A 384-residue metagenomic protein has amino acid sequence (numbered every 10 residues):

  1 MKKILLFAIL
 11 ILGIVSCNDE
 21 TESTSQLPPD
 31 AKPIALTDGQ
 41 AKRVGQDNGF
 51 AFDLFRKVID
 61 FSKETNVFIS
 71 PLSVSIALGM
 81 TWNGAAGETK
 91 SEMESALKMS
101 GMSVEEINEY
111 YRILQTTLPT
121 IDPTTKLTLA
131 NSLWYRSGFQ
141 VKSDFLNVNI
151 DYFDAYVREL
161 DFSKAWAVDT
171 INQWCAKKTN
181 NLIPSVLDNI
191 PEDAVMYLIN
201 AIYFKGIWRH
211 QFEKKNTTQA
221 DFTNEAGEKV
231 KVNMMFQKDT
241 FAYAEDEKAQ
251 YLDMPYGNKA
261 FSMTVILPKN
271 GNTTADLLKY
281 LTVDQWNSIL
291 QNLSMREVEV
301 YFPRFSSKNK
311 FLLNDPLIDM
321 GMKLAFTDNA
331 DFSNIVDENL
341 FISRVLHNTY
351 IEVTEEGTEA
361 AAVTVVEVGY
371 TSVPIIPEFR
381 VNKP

Functional and structural regions predicted by a protein language model:
K2-F7, I14-F162: Detector for small/aliphatic-rich hydrophobic stretches
I4-L5, L27, N339, H347 (+1 more regions): Non-catalytic interaction/Regulatory regions outside core domains
D60-F61, E247-A249, V283-W286: Short amphipathic beta-strand starts and helix->beta connectors
M93-L97, F212-Q219, T274-D284: Short Gly/aromatic-enriched secondary-structure transition segments
V104-N270, Q291-I376: Non-catalytic, conformational "gating/processing" segments within enzyme and secreted inhibitor domains
P268-S294: Internal alpha/beta scaffold segment
P377-K383: Short loop/turn motifs at secondary-structure junctions and domain boundaries
